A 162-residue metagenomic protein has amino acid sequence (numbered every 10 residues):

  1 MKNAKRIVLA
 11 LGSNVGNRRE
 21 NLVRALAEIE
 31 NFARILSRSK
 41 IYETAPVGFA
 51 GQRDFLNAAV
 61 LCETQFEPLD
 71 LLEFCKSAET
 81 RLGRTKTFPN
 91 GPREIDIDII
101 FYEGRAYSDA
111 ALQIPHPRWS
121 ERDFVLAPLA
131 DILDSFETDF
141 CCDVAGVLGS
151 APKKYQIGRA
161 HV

Functional and structural regions predicted by a protein language model:
N3-V8: Extreme N-terminal starter segment of soluble prokaryotic enzymes
L11-V15, F49: A short secondary-structure junction motif
S13, V60-F66, F101-G104: Short beta-strand-to-loop capping motifs
N17-R19: Short N-terminal binding/cap micro-motifs at the start of the first secondary-structure element
N21, A25, L71-F74: Hydrophobic side chains in well-ordered alpha-helices
R24-E67: Short, surface-exposed acidic-centric catalytic microdomains
S39, P46-D54, L69-E73, S77-R159: Flexible, gly/pro- and Lys/Arg-enriched active-site loops
